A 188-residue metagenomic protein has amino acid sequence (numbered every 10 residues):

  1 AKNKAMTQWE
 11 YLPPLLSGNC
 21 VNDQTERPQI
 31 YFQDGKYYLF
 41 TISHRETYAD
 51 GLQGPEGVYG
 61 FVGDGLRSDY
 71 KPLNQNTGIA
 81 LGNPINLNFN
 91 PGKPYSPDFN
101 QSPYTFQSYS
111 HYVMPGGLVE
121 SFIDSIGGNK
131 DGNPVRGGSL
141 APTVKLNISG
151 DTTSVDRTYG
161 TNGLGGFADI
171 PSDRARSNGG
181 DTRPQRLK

Functional and structural regions predicted by a protein language model:
A1-K188: Carbohydrate-active catalytic/glycan-binding domains of CAZyme proteins, especially the secreted or lumenal ectodomains
